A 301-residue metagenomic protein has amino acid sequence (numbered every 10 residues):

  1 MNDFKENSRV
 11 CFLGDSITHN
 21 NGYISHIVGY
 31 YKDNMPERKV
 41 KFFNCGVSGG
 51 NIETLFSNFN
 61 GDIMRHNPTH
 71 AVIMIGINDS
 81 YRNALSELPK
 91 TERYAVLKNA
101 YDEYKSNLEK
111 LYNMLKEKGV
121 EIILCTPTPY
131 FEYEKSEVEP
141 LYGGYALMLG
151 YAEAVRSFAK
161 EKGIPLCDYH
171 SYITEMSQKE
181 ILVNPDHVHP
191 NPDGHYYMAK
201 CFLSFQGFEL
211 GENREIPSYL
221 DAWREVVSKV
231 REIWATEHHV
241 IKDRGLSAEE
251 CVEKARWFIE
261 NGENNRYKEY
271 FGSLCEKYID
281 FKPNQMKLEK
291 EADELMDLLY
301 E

Functional and structural regions predicted by a protein language model:
M1-S48, E53, S57-N67, M198 (+1 more regions): Serine-esterase "nucleophile elbow" of acetyl-processing enzymes
D3, Y23, P36-R38, T54-D102 (+6 more regions): Oxyanion-hole/transition-state-stabilizing segment in secreted/luminal serine hydrolases and related acyltransferases
V10-F12, K41-G46, H70-I75, E121-T126 (+1 more regions): Structural recognition of the beta-strand scaffold that forms the well-ordered cores of secreted hydrolase catalytic
S16-H19, S48-I52, I77-R82, T128-E132 (+1 more regions): Solvent-exposed loop/turn segments at secondary-structure junctions within structured extracellular/periplasmic domains
S48, E92-E103, E139-A146: The substrate-binding groove and active-site-proximal loops of carbohydrate-active enzymes, especially glycoside
M74, E87, L111-Y145: Active-site segments of SGNH/GDSL-like serine hydrolases that catalyze O-acetyl group transfer/hydrolysis on lipids
E132-Y169: Substrate-gating cap/lid alpha-helix
E161, L182-E301: Conserved catalytic region of serine esterases and O-acyltransferases that act on ester linkages in lipids
